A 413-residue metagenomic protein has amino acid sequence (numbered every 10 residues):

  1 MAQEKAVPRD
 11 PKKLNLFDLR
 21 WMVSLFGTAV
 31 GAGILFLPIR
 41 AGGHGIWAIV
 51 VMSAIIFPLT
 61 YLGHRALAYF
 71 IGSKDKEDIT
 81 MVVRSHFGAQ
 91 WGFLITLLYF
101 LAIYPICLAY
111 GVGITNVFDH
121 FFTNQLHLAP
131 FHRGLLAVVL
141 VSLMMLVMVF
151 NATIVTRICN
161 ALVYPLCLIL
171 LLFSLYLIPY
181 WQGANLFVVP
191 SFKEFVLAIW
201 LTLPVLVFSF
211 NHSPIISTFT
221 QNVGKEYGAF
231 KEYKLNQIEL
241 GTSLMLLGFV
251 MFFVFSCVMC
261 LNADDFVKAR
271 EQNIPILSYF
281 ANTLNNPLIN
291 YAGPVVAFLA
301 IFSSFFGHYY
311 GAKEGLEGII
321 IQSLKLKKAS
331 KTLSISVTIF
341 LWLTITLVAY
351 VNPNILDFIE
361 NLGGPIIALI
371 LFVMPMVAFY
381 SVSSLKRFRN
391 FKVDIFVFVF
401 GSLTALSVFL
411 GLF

Functional and structural regions predicted by a protein language model:
M1-I39, Y61, R65, A198 (+3 more regions): Membrane-interface "cap" regions at the ends of multi-pass membrane proteins
K12, L37-Y69, K76, W91: Extracellular loop-to-transmembrane helix junctions
L16-I39, Y99-I103, S174-W181, V189-C257 (+1 more regions): Hydrophobic, membrane-embedded alpha-helices of multi-pass small-molecule transporters
A54-H64, C107, L166-Y176, Q237-D264 (+2 more regions): Selective recognition of specific alpha-helical transmembrane segments in multi-pass small-molecule
H64-S73, D78-L126, A297-I319: Hydrophobic transmembrane alpha-helices that form the core helical bundles of multi-pass secondary transporters
E77-A89, M245-I301, G364: TM-loop-TM module centered on a large, flexible mid-protein loop between adjacent transmembrane helices in multi-pass
I114-F118, V138, S142-L177, E360-M374 (+1 more regions): Membrane-interface loop-to-helix entry segments
M148, Y164-S191, L206-S213, C257-V258 (+2 more regions): Hydrophobic alpha-helical segments and their helix-loop junctions in multi-pass secondary transporters
